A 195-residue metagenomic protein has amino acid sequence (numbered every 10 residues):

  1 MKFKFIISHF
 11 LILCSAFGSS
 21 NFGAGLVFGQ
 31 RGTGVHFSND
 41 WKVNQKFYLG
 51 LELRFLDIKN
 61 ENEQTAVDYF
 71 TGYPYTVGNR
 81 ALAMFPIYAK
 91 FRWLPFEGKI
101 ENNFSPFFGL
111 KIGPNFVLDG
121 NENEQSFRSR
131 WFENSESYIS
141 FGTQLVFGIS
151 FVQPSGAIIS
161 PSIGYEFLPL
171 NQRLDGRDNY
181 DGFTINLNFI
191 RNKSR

Functional and structural regions predicted by a protein language model:
F3-C14: Sec-dependent N-terminal signal peptides
F17-D57, N186-R195: Short glycine/proline- and aromatic-enriched beta-strand/turn motifs that initiate or cap beta-hairpins
F17-S20, V43-K46, F96-S105, Q153-I159 (+1 more regions): Short loop/turn motifs that connect adjacent beta-strands in outer-membrane beta-barrel proteins
S20, R31-V35, A81-I87, F104 (+2 more regions): Residues that define the transmembrane beta-barrel architecture of outer-membrane proteins
F22-G25, G72-N79, S129-S135, L170-R177: Extracellular loop and loop/strand-boundary signature of outer-membrane beta-barrel proteins
L26-G32, F55-K59, W93-P95, I112-G120 (+3 more regions): Transmembrane beta-strands of outer-membrane beta-barrel pores
W41-S126: Gram-negative (and chloroplast) outer-membrane scaffold detector with strong preference for beta-barrel transmembrane
Y88-R92, N179-R195: Outer-membrane beta-barrel "beta-signal"
